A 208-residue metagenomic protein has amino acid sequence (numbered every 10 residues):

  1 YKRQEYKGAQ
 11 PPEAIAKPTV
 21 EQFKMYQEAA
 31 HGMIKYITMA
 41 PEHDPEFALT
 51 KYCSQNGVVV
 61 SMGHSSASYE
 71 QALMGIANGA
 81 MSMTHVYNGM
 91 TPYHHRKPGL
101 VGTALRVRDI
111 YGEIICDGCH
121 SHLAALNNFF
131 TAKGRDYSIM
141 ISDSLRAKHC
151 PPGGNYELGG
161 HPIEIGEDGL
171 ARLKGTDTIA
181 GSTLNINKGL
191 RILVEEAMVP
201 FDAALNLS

Functional and structural regions predicted by a protein language model:
Y1: Conserved small/polar residues in nucleotide/adenosyl-binding loops
E5-K17, M33-T38, N88-G89: Glycine-rich phosphate-binding "P-loop"
Y6-G8, F23, Q27, E42-Y52 (+2 more regions): Distinct, well-ordered alpha-helical segments
E13-H31, L205: Alpha-helical scaffold segments that flank or form the walls of functional sites
I15-Q22, P41-P45, A67, P92-R96 (+1 more regions): Short secondary-structure boundary/capping elements
Y26-G32, S54, G63: Glycine/proline-rich, positively charged, aromatic-decorated active-site loop/lid region on the catalytic face
I34-E42, V59-S66, V86-P92, I115-C116: Catalytic beta/alpha-barrel core
L49, Q71-L205: Active-site-adjacent C-terminal substructures of enzyme catalytic domains
